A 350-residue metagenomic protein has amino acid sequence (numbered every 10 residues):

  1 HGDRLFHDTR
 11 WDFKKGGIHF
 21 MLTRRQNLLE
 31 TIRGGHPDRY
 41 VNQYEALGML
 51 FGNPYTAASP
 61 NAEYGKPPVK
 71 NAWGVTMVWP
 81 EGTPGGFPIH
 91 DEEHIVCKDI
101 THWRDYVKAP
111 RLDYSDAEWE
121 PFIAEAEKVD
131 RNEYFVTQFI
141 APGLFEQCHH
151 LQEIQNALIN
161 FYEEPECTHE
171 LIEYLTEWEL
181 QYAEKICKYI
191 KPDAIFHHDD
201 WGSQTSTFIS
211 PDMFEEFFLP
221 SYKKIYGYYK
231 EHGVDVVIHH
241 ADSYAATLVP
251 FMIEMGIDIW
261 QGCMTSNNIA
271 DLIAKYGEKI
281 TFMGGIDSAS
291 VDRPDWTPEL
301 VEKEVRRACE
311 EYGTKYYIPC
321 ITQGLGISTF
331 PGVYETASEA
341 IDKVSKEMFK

Functional and structural regions predicted by a protein language model:
R4, D8, F13-G16, F20-E45 (+2 more regions): Active-site loop segments of alpha/beta catalytic cores
R33-G35, Y40-P80: N-terminal accessory/capping or targeting/presequence segment of soluble
A46-G48, S59, I95-C97, Q155 (+1 more regions): Short, charged/polar low-complexity linear motifs in solvent-exposed/disordered segments
M49, P84-G86, L144-F145: Short, acidic Gly/Pro/Ser/Thr-rich loop/turn segments
P54-A57, E81-G85, I89-E92, H149-H150 (+2 more regions): Short aromatic-enriched loop/helix-cap "lid" or pocket-rim segments at secondary-structure transitions that line
P67-E118, V129-T137: A contiguous, low-structure linker/loop signature
